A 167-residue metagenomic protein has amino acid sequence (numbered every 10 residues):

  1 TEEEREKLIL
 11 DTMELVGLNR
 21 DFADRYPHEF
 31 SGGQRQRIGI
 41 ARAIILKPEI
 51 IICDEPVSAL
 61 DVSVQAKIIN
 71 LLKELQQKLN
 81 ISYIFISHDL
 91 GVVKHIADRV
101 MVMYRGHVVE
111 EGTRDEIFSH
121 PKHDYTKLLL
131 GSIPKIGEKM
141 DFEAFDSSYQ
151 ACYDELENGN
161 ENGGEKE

Functional and structural regions predicted by a protein language model:
E4-D21, L130-G131: Conserved ABC ATPase "signature" region
Y26-F30, Q34: Conserved ABC ATPase signature
I40, I68: Hydrophobic anchor residue at the start of the ABC signature
I45-E49: A short, proline-enriched helix->beta-strand linker immediately N-terminal to the Walker B motif in ABC-type P-loop
V93-H95: A short, surface-exposed alpha-helical micro-motif characterized by mixed small hydrophobic and charged/polar residues
T113-E167: Short catalytic/signature loops enriched in Gly
